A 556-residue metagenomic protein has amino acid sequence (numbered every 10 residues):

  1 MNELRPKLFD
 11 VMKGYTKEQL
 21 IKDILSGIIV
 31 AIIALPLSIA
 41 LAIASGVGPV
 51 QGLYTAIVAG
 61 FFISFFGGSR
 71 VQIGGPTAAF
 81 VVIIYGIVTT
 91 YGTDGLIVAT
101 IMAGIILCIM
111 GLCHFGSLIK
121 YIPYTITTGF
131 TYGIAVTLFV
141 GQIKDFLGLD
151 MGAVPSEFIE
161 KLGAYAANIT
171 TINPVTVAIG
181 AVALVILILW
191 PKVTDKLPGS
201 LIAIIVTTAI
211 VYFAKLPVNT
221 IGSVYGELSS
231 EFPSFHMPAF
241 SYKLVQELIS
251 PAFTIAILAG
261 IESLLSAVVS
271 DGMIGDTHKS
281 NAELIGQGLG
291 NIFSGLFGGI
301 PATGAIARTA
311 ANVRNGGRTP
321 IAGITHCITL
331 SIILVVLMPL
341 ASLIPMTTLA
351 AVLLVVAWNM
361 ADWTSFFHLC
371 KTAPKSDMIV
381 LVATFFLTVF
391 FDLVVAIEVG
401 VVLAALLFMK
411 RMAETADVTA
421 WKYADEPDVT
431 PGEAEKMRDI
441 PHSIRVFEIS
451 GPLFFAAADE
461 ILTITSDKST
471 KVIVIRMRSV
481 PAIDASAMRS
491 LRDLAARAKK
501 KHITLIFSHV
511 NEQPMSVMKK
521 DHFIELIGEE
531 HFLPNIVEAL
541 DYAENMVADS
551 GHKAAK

Functional and structural regions predicted by a protein language model:
M1-D425, S490: Transmembrane helical cores of multi-pass ion-transport proteins
G74, F507-S508, L533: Active-site-adjacent beta-strand anchor residues
L289, L330, S516, N535-I536: Short secondary-structure boundary/hinge segments and terminal tails
N359-L526, E544-H552: The feature marks cytosolic C-terminal regulatory regions of anion transporters and related permeases
L526-Y542: Short acidic-hydrophobic, aromatic-tinged amphipathic segments that line or gate anion-handling sites
A554-K556: Intrinsically disordered, low-complexity cytosolic terminal tails
